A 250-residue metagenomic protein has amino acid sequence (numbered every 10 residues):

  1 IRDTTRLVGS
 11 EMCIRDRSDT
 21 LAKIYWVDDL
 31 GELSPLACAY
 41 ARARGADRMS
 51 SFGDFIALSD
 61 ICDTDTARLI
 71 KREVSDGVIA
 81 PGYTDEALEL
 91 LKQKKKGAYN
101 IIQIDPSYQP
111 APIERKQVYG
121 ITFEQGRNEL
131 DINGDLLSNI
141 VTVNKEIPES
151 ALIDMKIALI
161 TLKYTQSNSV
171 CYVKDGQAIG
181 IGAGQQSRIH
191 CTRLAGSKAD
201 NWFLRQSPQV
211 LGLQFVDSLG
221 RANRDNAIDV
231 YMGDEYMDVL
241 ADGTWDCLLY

Functional and structural regions predicted by a protein language model:
I1-I14, Y250: Single conserved hydrophobic/aromatic residue that forms the stacking wall/gate of nucleotide- or nucleobase-binding
R6-G9, G53-D54, G180-G184: Glycine-centered flexibility sites
S10, I101-I104, S167-K174, L204-F215 (+1 more regions): Flexible, glycine/charged-enriched surface loops at secondary-structure junctions
S10-N133, A151-S169: Active-site loops and adjacent core secondary-structure elements that bind or stabilize anionic groups
R15-M49, I179-L249: Glycine- and Gly-Pro-enriched alpha-helical subdomains that act as flexible, kink-prone "lid/hinge" or packing modules
C62, K174-Q177: Active-site-proximal loop/turn and secondary-structure-junction residues that shape catalytic pockets, frequently
S138-I157: Short, conserved active-site entrance elements at the starts or edges of catalytic domains
